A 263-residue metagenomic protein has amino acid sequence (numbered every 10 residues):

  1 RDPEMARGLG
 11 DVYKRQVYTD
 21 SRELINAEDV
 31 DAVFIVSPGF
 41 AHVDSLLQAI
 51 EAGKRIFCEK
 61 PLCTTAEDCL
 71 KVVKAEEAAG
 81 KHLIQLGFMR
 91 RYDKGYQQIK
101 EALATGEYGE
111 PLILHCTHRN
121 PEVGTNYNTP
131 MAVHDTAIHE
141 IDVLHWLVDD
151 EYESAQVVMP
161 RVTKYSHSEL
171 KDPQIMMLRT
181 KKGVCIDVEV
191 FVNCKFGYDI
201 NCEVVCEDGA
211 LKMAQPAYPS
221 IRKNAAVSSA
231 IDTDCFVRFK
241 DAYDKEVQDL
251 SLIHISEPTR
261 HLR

Functional and structural regions predicted by a protein language model:
R1-Q16, I253-R263: Single conserved hydrophobic/aromatic residue that forms the stacking wall/gate of nucleotide- or nucleobase-binding
R15-A75: Beta-loop-alpha module in the N-terminal Rossmann-like domain of NAD(P)-dependent dehydrogenases, especially those
T19, C58, I84-L86, V188 (+1 more regions): Hydrophobic residues in well-ordered beta-strands that form the structural core
A32-S37, L70, E77-A78, K181 (+2 more regions): C-terminal helix-rich "cap/oligomerization" subdomain common to oxidoreductases
F40, F57, C63-V123: A contiguous active-site-proximal alpha/beta segment in oxidoreductase catalytic domains
H42-L46, C69, G95-Y96, E140-L144 (+1 more regions): A general structural signal for well-ordered alpha-helical segments in protein cores
V123-C185, F191-G197: Rossmann-like dinucleotide-binding domain that binds NAD(P)(H)
S166-E169, K181-D249: NAD(P)-dinucleotide binding in Rossmann-like oxidoreductases
